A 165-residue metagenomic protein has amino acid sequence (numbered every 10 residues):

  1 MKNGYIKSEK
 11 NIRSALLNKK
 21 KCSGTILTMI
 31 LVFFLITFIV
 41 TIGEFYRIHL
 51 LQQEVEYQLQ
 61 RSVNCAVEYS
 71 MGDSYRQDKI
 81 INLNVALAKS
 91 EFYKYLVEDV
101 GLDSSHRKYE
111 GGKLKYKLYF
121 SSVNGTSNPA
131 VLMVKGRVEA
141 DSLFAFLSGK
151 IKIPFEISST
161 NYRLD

Functional and structural regions predicted by a protein language model:
N3-S90: Alpha-helical assembly-interface signal, strongest on the long, hydrophobic N-terminal helix that forms
Y69-D165: Short, conserved structural patches
